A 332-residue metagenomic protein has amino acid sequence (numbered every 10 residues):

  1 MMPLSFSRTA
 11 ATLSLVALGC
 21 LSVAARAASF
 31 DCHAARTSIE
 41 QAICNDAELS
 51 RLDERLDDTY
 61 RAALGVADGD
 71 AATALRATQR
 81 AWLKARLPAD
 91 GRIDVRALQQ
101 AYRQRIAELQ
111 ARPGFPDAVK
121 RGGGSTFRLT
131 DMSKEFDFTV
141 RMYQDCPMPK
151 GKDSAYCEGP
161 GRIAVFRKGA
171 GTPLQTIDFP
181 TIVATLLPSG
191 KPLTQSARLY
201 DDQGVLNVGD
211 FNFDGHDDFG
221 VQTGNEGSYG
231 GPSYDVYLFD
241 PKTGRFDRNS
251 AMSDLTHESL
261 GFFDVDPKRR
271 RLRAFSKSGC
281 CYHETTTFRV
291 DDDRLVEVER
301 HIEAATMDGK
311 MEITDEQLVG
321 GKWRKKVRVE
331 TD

Functional and structural regions predicted by a protein language model:
M1-L13: Bacterial N-terminal signal peptides that target proteins for export
C20-A24: N-terminal signal peptide c-region/cleavage motif recognized by signal peptidases
A25-R128, C146: N-terminal alpha-helical modules
T73, G114-T172, D266-D332: Acidic, small-residue rich beta-repeat scaffolds with periodic aromatic anchors
F166-G169, G230-N249, T287-D292: Beta-propeller blade repeat segments, especially FG-GAP/WD-type strand-to-loop junctions in 6- to 7-bladed propeller
K168-Y200, T243-L260, E299: Blade-edge motifs of beta-propeller repeat domains
Y200-F211, E258-R271: Beta-propeller blade termini
D210-T223, P267-F275: Acidic/hydrophobic-patterned starts of short beta strands in beta-sheet-rich repeat architectures
